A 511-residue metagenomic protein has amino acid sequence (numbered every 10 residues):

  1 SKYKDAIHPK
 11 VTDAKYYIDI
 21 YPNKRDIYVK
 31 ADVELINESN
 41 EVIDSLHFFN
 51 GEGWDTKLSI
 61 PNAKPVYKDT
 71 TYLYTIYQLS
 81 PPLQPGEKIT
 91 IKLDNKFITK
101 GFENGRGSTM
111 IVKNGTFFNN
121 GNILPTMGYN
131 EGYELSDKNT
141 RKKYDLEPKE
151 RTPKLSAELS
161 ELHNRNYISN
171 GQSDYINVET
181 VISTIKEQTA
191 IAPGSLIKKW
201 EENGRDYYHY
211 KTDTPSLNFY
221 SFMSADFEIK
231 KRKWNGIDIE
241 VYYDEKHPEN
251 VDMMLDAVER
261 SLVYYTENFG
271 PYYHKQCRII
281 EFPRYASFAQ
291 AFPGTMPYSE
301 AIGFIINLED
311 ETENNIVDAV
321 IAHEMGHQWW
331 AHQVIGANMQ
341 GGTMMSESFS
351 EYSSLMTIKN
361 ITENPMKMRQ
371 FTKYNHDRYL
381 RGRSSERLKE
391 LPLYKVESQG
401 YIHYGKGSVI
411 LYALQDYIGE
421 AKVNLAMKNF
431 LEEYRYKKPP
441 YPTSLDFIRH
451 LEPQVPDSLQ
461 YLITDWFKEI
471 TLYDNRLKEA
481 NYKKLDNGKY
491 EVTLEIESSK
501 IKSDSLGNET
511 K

Functional and structural regions predicted by a protein language model:
S1, D94-Y220, S224-A225, L388: Extended, low-hydrophobicity, Ser/Thr/Pro/Gly-biased non-transmembrane segments
S1-I36: Membrane-interface segments at or immediately adjacent to transmembrane helices that form the boundary between
D32-E52, R165-I185, K500-K511: Surface-exposed beta-strand/loop patches in extracellular or lumenal glycoproteins
V42-I43, E52-T116, N166-N170: A surface-exposed beta-strand-loop module
D44, E52-P61, I191-A192, Y473-K511: Beta-strand-rich binding/interaction modules
T180, D206, D226-G342, F349 (+3 more regions): Juxtacatalytic substrate-recognition/specificity segment
P271-Y273, G400-V492: Amphipathic alpha-helical substructures
E347-V409, A413, Y417, Y436-P439: Acidic/His/Gly-enriched intrinsically disordered linker/tail segments that often contain short helix/coil "MoRF-like"
